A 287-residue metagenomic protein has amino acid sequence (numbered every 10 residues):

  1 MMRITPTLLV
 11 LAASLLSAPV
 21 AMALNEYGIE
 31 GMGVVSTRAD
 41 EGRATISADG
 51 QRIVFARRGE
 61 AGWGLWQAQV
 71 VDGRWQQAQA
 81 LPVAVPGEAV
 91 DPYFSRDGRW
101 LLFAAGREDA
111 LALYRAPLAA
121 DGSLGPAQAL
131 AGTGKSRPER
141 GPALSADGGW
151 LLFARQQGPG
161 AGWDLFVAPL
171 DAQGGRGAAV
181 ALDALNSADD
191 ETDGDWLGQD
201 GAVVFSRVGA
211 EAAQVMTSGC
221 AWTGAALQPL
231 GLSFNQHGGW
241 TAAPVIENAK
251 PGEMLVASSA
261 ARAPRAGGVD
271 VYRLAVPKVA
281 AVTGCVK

Functional and structural regions predicted by a protein language model:
M1-P6: Positively charged n-region of N-terminal signal peptides that target proteins for export
T7-A18: Bacterial N-terminal signal peptides
A23-K287: Short, conserved micro-motifs composed of acidic
